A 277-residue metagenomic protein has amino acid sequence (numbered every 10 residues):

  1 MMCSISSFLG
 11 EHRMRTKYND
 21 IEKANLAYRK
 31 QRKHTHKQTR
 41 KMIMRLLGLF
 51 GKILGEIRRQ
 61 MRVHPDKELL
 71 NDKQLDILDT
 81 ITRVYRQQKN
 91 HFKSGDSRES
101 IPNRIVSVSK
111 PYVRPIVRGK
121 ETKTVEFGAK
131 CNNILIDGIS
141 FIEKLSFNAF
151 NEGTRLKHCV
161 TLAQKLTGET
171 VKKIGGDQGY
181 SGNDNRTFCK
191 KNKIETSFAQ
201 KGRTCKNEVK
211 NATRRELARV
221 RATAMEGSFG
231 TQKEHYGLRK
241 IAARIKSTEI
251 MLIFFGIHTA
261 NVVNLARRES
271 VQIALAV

Functional and structural regions predicted by a protein language model:
M1-V277: Anion-binding and metal-coordination hotspots
